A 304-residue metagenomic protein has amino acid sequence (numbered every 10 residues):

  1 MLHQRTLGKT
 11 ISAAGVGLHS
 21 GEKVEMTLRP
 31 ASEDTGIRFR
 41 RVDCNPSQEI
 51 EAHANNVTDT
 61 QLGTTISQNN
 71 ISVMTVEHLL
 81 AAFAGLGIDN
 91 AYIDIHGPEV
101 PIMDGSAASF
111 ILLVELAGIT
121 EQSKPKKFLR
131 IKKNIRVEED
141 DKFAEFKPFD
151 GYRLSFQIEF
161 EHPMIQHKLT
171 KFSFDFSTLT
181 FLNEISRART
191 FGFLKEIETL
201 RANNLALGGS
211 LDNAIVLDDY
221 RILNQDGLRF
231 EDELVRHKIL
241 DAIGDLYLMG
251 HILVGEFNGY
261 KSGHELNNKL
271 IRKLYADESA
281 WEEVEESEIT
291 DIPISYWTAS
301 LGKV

Functional and structural regions predicted by a protein language model:
M1-D89, D94-V304: C-terminal regulatory domains involved in ligand/effector binding and gene-expression control
